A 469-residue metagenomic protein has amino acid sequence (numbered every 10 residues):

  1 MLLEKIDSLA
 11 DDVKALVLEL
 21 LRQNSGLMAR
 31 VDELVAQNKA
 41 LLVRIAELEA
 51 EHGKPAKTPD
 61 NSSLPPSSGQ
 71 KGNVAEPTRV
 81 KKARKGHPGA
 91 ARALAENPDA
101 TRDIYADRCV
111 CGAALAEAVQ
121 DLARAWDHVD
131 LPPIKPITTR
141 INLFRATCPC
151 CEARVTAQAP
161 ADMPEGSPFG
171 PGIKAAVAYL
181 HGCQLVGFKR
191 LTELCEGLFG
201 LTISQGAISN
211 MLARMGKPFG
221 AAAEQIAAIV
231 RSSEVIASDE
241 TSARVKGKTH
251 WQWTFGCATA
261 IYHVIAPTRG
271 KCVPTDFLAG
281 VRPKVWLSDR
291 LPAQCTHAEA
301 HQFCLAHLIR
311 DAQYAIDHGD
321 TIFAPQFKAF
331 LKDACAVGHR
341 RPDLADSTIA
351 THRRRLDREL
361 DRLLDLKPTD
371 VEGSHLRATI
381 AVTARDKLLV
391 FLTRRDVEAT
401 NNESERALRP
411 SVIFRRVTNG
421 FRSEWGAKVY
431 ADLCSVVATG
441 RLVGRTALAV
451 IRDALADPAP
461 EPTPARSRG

Functional and structural regions predicted by a protein language model:
M1-S167, A237-S238, S288: Short, flexible loop/hinge motifs at secondary-structure junctions
K39, R140-G469: Catalytic center-proximal scaffold of phosphoryl-transfer enzymes
